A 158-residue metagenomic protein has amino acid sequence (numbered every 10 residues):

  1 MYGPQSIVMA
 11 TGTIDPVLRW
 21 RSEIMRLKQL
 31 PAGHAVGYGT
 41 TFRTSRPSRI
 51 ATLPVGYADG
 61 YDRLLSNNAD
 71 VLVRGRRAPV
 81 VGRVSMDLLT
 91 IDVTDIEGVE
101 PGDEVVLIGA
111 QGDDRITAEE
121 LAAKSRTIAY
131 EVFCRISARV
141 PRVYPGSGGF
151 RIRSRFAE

Functional and structural regions predicted by a protein language model:
M1-E158: Active-site anion/phosphate-binding pocket segments in diverse small-molecule metabolic enzymes
